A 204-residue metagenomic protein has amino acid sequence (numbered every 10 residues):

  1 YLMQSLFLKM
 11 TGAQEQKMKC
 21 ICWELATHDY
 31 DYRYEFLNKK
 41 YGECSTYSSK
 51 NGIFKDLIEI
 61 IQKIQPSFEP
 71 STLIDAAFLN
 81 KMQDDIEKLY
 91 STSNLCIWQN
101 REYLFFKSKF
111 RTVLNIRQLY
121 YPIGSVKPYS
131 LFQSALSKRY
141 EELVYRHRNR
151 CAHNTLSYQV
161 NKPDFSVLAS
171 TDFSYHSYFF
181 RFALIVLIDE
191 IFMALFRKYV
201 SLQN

Functional and structural regions predicted by a protein language model:
Y1-A26: Short, hydrophobic, well-ordered secondary-structure elements
Q4, Q14-Q16, Q62-Q65, Q83 (+5 more regions): Residue-identity detector for glutamine
T11-E15, K40-G52, Y175-F182: Short, charged low-complexity intrinsically disordered segments located at boundaries of structured domains
C22-P128: Helix-loop junctions and short alpha-helical segments
N100-N204: Polyanionic, low-complexity intrinsically disordered segments
